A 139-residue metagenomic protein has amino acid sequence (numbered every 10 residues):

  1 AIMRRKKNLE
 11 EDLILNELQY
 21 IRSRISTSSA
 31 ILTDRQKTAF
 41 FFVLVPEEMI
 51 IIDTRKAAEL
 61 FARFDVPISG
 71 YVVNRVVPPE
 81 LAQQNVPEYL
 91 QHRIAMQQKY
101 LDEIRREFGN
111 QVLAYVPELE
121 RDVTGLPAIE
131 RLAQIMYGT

Functional and structural regions predicted by a protein language model:
A1-L13, E17: Basic, amphipathic N-terminal segments
R4, N8, I25-T139: C-terminal lobe/tail of nucleotide-utilizing enzymes
E17-S26: A general structural motif
